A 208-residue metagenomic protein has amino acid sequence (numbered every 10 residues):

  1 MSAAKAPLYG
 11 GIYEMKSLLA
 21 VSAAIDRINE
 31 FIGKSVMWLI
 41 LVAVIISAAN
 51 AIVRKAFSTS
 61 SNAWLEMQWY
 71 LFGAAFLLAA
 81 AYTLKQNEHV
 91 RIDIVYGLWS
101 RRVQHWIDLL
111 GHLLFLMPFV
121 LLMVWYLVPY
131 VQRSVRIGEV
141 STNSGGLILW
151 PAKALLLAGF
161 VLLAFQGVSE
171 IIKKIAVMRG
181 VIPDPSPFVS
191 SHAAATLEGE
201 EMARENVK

Functional and structural regions predicted by a protein language model:
S2-K208: Alpha-helical transmembrane segments and membrane-interface helix-loop junctions in multi-pass membrane proteins
